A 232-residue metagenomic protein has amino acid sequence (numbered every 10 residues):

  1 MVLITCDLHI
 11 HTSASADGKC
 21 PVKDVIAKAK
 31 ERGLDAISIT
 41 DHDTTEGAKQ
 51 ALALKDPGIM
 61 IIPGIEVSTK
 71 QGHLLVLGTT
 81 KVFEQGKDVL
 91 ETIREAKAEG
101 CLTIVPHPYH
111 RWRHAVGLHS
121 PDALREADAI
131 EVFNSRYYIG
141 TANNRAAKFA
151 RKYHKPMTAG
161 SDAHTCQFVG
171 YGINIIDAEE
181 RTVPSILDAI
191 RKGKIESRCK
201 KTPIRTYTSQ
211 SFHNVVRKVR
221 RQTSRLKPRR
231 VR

Functional and structural regions predicted by a protein language model:
M1-G18, V22-A27, E46-Q50, L54-P63 (+2 more regions): Charged catalytic cores and adjacent phosphate/nucleic-acid-binding surfaces used for phosphate/nucleic-acid chemistry
L3, A96-I104, P108: Short beta-strand/loop segments at the ligand-binding rim of alpha/beta enzyme cores
I26-D43, L102-I104: Divalent metal-dependent hydrolysis catalytic cores, especially in the metallo-beta-lactamase
L34, R94-K97: Secondary-structure boundary/capping motif
D41, H107, S161: Glycine-rich, histidine-containing beta strand-loop boundary motifs that form or position
